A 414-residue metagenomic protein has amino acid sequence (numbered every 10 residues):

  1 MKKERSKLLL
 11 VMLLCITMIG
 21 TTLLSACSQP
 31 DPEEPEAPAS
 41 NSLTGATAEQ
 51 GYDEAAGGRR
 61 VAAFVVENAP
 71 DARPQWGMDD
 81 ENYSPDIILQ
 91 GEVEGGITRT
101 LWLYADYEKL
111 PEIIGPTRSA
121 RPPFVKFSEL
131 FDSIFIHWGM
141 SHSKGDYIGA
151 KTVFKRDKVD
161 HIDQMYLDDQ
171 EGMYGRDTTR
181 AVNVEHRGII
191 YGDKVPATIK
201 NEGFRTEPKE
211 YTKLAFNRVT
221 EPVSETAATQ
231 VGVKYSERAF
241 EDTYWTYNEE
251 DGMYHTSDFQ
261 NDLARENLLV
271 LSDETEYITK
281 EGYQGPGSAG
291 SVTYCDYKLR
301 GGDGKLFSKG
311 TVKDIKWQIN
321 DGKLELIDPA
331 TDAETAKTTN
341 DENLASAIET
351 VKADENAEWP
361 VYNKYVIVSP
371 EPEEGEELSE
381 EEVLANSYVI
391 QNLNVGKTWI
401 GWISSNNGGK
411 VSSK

Functional and structural regions predicted by a protein language model:
M1-R5: N-terminal secretory signal peptides that target proteins for export/translocation
S6-K7, L344: Short amphipathic alpha-helical segments that mediate assembly, nucleic-acid/protein binding, or membrane association
K7-I19: Sec-dependent N-terminal signal peptides
L23-A26: C-terminal motif of bacterial Sec signal peptides marking the signal peptidase cleavage site
S28-P30: Bacterial signal peptide processing site
E34-I87, E94-K414: A surface/extracellular/periplasmic glyco- and lipid-processing/surface-interacting theme
